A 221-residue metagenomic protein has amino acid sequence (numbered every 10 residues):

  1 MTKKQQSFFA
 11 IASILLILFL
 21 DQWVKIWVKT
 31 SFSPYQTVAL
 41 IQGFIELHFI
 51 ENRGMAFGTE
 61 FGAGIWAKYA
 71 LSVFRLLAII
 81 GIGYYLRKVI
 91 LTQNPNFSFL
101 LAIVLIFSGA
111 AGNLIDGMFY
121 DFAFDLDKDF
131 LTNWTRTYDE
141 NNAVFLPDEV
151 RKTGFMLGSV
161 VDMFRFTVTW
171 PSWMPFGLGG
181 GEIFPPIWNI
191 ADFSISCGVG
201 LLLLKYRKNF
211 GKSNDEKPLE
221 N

Functional and structural regions predicted by a protein language model:
M1-N221: Alpha-helical transmembrane bundles and membrane-interface segments of multipass inner-membrane proteins
